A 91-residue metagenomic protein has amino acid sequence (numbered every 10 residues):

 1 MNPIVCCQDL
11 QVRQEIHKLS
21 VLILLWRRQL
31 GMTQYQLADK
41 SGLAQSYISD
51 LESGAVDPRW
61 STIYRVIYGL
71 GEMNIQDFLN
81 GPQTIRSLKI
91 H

Functional and structural regions predicted by a protein language model:
M1-K18, Y68, E72-M73, G81-H91: N-terminal flexible/basic segments that precede or flank functional cores
H17, R27-Q29, D57: Short amphipathic helical patch at the helix-1/turn junction of helix-turn-helix
K18-L19, L43: Alpha-helix N-cap/N′ positions at the starts of helices
V21-K40, R65, I90: Short basic helix-loop element that most often maps to the first helix and adjoining turn of HTH DNA-binding modules
T33, A44, R59, M73-N74: Short coil turns linking two alpha-helices in DNA-binding domains
G42-P58: Recognition helix of helix-turn-helix/homeodomain-like DNA-binding domains that insert into the DNA major groove
A55-Y68: Short, basic-rich loop-to-helix N-cap that marks the start of a DNA-contacting helix
